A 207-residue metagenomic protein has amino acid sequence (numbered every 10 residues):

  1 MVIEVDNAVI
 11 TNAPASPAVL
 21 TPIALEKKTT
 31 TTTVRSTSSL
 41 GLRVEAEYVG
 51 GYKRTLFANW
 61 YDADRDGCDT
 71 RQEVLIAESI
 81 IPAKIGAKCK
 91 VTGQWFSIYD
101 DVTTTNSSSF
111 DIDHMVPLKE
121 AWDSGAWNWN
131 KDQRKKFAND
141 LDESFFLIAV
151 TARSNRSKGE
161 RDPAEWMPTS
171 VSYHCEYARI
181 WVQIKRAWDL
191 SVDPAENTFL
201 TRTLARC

Functional and structural regions predicted by a protein language model:
M1-A8: Sec-dependent N-terminal signal peptides
A8-V9, P14, D64-D66, D142 (+1 more regions): Intrinsic disorder/low-complexity detector
A13-R65, P194-T198: N-terminal module-boundary/linker segments of secreted carbohydrate-active enzymes
T30, S38, E45, K90-F96 (+3 more regions): A generic structural signal for ordered alpha-helices
S36-L42, T55, V74-A77, A121 (+3 more regions): Residues that form generic nucleotide/phosphate-binding pockets
A46-L118: Secreted/periplasmic proteins that engage bacterial cell-wall peptidoglycan
F96-C207: Domain-level detector of nuclease and nuclease-like folds in predominantly extracellular/periplasmic contexts
